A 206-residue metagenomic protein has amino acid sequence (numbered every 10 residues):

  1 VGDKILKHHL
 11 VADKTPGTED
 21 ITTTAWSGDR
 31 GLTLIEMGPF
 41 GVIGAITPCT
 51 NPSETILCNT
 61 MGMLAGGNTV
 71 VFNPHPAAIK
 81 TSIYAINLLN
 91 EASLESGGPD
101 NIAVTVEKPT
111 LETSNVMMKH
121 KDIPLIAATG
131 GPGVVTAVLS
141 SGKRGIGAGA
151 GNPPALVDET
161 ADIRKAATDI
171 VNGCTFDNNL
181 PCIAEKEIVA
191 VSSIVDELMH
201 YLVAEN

Functional and structural regions predicted by a protein language model:
V1-L32: N-terminal Rossmann-like NAD(P)+-binding subdomain of aldehyde/semialdehyde dehydrogenases
H8-H9, E107, K121, I170: A general structural motif at alpha-helix termini
H8-H9, H75, H120, H200: Histidine (H) residue identity feature
T23-K165: Rossmann-like NAD(P) dinucleotide-binding subdomain of oxidoreductase/dehydrogenase enzymes
A65, V135-N206: ALDH superfamily catalytic-core signature
